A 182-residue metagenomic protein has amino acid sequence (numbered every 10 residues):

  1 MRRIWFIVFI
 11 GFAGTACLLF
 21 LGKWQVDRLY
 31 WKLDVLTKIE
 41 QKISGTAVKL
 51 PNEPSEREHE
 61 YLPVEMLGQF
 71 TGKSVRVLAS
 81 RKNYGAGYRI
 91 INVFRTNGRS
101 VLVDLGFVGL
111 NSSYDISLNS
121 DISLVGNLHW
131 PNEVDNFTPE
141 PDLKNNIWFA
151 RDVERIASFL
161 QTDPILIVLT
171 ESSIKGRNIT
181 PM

Functional and structural regions predicted by a protein language model:
M1-E53, H59-M182: Surface-exposed, charge/polar-rich loops and edge strands
